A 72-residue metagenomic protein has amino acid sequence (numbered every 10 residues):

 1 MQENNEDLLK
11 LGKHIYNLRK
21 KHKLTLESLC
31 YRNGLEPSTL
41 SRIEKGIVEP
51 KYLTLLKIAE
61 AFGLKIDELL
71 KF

Functional and structural regions predicted by a protein language model:
M1-K21: A short, Lys/Arg-rich alpha-helix, primarily the initiator
I15, L26, P37, Y52-L55: Helix-turn-helix DNA-binding elements, focusing on the entry/boundary residues of the two helices that contact DNA
R19, C30, A59: The alpha-helix within a helix-turn-helix
K23-R42: Short alpha-helical DNA-recognition segment
L53-E68: DNA major-groove recognition helix of helix-turn-helix/homeodomain DNA-binding modules
